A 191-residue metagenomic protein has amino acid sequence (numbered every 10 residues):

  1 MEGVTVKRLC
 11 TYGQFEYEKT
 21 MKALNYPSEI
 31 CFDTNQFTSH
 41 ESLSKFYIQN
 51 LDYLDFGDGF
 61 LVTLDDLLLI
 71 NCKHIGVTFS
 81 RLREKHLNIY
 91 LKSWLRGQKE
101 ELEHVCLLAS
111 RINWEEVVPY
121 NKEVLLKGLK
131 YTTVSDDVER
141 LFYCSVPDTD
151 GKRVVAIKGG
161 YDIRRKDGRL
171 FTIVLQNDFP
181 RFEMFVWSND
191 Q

Functional and structural regions predicted by a protein language model:
M1-Q191: Non-core capping and flanking segments associated with repeat-based/extracellular domains
